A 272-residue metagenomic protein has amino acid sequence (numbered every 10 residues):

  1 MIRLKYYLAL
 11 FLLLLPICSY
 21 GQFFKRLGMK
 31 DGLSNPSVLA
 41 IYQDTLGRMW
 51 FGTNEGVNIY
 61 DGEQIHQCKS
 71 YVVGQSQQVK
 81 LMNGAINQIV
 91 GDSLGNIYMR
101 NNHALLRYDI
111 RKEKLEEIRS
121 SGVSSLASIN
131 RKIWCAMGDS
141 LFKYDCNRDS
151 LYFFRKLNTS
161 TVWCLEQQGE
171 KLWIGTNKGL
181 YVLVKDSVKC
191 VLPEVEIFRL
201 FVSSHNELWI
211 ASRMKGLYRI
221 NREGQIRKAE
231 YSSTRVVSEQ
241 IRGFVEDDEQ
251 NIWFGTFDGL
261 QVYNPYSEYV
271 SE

Functional and structural regions predicted by a protein language model:
M1-E272: Carboxylate-rich, polar loop motifs that coordinate divalent cations or form catalytic acidic clusters
